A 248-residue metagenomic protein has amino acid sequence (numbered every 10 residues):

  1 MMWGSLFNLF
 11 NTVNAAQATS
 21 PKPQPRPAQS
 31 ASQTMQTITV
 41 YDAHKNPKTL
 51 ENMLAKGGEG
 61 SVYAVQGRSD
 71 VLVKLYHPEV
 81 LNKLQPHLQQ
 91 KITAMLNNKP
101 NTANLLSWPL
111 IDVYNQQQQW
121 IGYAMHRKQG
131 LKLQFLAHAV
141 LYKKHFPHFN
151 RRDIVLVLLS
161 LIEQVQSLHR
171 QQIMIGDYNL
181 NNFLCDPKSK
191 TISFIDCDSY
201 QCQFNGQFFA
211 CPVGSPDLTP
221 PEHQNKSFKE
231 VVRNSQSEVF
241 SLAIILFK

Functional and structural regions predicted by a protein language model:
W3-N52, Q85-L88: Juxta-kinase regulatory segment immediately upstream of eukaryotic protein kinase catalytic domains
S32-S69, K74-P78, N104: ATP-binding glycine-rich phosphate-binding loop
H77-L105: The N-lobe alphaC helix and its flanking beta3-alphaC-beta4 segment of protein kinase-like domains, centered on
L105-V157: Conserved structural core of kinase catalytic domains
V165, H169-P187: Catalytic-loop of the protein kinase fold
N179-Q224: Activation segment/activation loop of eukaryotic-type protein kinase catalytic domains
E238: Conserved catalytic-loop aspartate of Hanks-type protein kinases
